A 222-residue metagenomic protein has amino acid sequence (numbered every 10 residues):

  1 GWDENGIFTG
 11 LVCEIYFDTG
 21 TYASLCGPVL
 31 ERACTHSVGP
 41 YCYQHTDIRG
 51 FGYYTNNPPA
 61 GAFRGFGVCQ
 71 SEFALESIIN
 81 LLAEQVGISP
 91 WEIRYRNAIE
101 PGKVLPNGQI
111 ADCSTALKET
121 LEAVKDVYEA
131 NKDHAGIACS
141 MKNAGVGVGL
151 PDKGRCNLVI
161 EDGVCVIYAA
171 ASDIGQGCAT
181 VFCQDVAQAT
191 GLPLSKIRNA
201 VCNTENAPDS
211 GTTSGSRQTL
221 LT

Functional and structural regions predicted by a protein language model:
G1-S77, V146-D152, L220: Glycine-rich loop/linker segments at domain edges
W2, I15-G20, I99-P101, M141-A144 (+2 more regions): Acidic, glycine-rich active-site loops and adjacent beta-strand->loop/helix elements that engage anionic groups
E4-R32, Q85-L121: Molybdopterin (Moco) oxidoreductase catalytic core of the xanthine/aldehyde oxidoreductase family
T9-E14, Y43, P90-I99, K132-S140 (+2 more regions): Beta-strand segments within the central parallel beta-sheet cores of soluble alpha/beta enzyme folds
F17, T46-G52, N157-V159, P193-G215: Flexible glycine/proline-rich, aromatic-decorated loop/lid segments
L25, L105-N107, A169-A170, D209-S214: Short acidic, glycine/proline-rich loop/turn micro-motifs
P28-V38, R64-E92, E119, A123 (+2 more regions): Alpha-helical support elements that line or immediately flank enzyme active sites and cofactor-binding pockets
A98-V164: Helix-loop-helix junctions that connect adjacent transmembrane helices in secondary transporters/permeases, recognized
